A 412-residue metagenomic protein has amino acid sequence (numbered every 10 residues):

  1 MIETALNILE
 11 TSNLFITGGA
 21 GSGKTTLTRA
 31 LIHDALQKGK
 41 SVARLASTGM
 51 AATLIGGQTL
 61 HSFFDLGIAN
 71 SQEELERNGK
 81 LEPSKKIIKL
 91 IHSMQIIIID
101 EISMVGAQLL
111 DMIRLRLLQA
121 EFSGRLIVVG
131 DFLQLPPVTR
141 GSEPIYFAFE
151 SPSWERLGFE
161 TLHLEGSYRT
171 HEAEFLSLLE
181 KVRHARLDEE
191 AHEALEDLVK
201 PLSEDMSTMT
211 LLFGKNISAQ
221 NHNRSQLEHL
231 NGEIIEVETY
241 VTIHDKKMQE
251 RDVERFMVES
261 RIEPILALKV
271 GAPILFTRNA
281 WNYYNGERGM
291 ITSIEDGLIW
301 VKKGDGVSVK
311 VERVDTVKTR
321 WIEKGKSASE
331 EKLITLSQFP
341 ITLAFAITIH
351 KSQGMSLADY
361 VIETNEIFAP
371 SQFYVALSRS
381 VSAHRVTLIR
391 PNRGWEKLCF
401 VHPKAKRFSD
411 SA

Functional and structural regions predicted by a protein language model:
M1-A412: Conserved ATP-binding/catalytic motifs of P-loop helicase motor domains
